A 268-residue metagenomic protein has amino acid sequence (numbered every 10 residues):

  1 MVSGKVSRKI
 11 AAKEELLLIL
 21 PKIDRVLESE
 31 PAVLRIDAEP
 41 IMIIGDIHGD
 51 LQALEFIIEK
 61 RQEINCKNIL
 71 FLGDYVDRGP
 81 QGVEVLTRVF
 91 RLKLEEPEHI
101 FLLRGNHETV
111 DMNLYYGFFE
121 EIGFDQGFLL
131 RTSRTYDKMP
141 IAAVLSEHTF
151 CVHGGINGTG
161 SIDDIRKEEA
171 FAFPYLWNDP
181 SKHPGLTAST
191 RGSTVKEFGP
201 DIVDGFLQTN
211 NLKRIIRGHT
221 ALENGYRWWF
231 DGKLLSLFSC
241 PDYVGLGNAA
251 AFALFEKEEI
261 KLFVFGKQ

Functional and structural regions predicted by a protein language model:
M1-Q268: Feature recognizes metal-dependent phosphohydrolase scaffolds
